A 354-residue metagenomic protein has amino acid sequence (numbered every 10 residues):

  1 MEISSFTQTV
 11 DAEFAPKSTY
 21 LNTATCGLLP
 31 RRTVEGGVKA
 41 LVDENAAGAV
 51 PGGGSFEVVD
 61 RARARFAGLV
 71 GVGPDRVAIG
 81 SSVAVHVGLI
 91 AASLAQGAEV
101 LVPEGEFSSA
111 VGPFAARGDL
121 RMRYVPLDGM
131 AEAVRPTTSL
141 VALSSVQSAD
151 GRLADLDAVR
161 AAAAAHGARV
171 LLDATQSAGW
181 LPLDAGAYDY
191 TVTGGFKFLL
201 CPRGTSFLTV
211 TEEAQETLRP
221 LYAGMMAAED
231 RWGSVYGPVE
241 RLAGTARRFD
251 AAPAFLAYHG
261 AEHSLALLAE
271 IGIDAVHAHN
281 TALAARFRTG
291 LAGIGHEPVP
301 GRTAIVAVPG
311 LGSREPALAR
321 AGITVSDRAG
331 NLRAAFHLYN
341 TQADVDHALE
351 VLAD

Functional and structural regions predicted by a protein language model:
M1-D354: Pyridoxal 5′-phosphate
